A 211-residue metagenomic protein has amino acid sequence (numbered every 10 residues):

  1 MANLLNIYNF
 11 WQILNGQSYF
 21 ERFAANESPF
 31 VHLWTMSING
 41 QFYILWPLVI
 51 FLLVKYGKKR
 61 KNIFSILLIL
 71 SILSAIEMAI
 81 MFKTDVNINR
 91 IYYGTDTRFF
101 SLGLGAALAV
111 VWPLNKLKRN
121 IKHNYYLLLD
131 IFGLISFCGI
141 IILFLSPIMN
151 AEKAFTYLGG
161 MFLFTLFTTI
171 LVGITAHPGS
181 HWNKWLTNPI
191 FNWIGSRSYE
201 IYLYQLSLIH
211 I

Functional and structural regions predicted by a protein language model:
M1-I209: Membrane-interface helix/loop caps of multi-pass membrane proteins
